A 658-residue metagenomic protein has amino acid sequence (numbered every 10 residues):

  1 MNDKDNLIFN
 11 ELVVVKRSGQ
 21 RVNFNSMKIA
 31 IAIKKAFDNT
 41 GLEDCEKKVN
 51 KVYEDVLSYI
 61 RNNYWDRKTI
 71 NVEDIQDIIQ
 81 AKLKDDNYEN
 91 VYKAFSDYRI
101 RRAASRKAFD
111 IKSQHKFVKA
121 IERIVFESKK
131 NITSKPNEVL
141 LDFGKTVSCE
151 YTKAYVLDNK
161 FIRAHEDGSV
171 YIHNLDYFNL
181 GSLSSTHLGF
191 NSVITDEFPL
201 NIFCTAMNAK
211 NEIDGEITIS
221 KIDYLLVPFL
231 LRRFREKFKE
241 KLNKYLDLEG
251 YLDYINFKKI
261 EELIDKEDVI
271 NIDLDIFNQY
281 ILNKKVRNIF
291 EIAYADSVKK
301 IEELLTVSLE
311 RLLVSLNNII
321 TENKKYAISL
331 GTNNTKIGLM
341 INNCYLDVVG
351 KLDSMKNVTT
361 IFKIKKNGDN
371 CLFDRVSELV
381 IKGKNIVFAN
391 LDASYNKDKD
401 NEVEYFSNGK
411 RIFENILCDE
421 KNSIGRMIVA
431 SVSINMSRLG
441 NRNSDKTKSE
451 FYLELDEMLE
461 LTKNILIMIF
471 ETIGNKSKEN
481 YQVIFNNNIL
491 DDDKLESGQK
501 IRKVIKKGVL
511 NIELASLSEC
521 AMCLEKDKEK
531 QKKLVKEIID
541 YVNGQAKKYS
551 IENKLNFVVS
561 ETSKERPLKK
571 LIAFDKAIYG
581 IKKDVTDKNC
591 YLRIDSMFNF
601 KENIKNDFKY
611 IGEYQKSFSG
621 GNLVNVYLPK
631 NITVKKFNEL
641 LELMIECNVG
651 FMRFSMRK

Functional and structural regions predicted by a protein language model:
N2-A120: Charged, amphipathic alpha-helical regulatory modules used for macromolecular assembly or allosteric control
N23, E46-N50, T69, A295 (+3 more regions): Alpha-solenoid helical-repeat scaffolds
M27-K34, N50-L57, R61, Q76 (+6 more regions): Predominant activation on well-ordered alpha-helical scaffold segments within soluble catalytic domains
V56-N63, Y326-L330, E519-L524, N622-L628: Short, hydrophobic beta-strand segments
R101-K506, K532, K536-K658: Conserved catalytic cores of very large enzyme subunits
R426, V504-A521: Conserved phosphate/anionic-ligand binding catalytic regions in large, soluble enzymes, centered on
L524-K530: Glycine-rich phosphate/pyrophosphate-binding loops and their adjacent beta-strand/loop elements at enzyme active sites
